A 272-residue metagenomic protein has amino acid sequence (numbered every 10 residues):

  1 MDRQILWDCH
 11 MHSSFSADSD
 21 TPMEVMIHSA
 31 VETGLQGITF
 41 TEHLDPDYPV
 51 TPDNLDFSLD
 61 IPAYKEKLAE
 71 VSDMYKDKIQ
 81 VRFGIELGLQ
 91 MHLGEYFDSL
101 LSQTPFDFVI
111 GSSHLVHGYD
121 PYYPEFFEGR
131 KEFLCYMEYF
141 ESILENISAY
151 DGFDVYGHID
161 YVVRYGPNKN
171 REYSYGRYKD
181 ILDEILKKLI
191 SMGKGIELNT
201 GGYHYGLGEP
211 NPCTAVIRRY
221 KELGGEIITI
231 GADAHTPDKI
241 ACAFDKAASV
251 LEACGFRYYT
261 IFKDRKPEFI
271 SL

Functional and structural regions predicted by a protein language model:
M1-L87, M91, L100-Q103, Y165-G176 (+4 more regions): An N-terminally biased module of ancient metal coordination in phosphate/nucleic-acid-related enzymes
M1-S13, M23, V31-G34, H117 (+1 more regions): Charged catalytic cores and adjacent phosphate/nucleic-acid-binding surfaces used for phosphate/nucleic-acid chemistry
T41, S112, I159, N199 (+1 more regions): Conserved residues at the C-terminal ends of beta-strands
Y48, L89, E95, H114 (+4 more regions): Residues in flexible loops and secondary-structure boundaries
N54, S58-S191: Extended substrate/RNA-proximal surfaces in nucleic-acid metabolism proteins
